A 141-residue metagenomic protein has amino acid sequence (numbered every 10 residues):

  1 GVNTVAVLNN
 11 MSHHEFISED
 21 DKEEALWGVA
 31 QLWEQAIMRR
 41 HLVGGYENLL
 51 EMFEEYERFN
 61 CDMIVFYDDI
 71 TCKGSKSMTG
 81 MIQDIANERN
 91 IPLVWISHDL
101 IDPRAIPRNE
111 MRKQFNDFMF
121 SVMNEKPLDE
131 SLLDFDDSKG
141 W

Functional and structural regions predicted by a protein language model:
G1-M52, E57: Redox- and metal-dependent alpha/beta enzyme cores, enriched for Fe-S-associated oxidoreductases and cofactor-handling
A6-N9, V65-I70, S97-L100: Active-site proximal loops enriched in glycine and acidic residues that flank catalytic Cys/His/Asp and coordinate
S12-F16, L50, T71-K76, I101-A105: Flexible loop/turn segments at secondary-structure boundaries
E24, Y46-L50, G80, N109 (+1 more regions): Generic alpha-helical secondary structure signal
L32-L50, V122-W141: Extended, charge-rich low-complexity interaction segments
N48-N90, V94: C-terminal hydrophobic structural anchor segments that stabilize assembly/packing rather than catalytic chemistry
E55, Q83, N87, L93-S138: C-terminal regions of proteins
